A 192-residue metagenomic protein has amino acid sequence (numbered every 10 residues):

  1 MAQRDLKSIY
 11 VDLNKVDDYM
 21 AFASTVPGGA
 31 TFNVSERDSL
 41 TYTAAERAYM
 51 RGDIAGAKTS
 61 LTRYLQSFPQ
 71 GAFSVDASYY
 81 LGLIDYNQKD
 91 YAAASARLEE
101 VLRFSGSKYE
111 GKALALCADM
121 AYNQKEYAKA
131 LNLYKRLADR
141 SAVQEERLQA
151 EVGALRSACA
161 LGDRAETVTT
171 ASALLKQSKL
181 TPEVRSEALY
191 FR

Functional and structural regions predicted by a protein language model:
M1-R192: Acidic, polar-rich low-complexity tracts and alpha-helical solenoid repeat scaffolds
